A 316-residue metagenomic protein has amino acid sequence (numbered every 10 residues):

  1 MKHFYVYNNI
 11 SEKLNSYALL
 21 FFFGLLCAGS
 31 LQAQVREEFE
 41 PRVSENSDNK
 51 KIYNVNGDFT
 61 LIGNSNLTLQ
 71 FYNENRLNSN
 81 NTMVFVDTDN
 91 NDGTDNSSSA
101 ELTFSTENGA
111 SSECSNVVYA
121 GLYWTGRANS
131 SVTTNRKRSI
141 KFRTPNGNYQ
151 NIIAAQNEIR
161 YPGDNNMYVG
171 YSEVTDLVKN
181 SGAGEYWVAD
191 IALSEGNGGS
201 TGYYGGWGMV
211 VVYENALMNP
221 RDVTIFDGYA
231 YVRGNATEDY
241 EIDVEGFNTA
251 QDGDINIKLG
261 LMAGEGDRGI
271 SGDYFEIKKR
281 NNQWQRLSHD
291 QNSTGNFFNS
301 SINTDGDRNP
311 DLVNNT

Functional and structural regions predicted by a protein language model:
M1-E37: Bacterial Sec-dependent N-terminal signal peptides
A33-T316: Disulfide-rich extracellular domains of secreted proteins
